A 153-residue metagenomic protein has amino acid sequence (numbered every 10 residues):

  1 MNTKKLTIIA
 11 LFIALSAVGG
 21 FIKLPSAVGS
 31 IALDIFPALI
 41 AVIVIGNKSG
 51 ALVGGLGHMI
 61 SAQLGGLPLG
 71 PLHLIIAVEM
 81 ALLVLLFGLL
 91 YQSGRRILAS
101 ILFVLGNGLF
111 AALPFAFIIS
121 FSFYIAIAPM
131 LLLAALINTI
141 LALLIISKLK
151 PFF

Functional and structural regions predicted by a protein language model:
M1-F153: Loop-helix junctions at membrane interfaces
